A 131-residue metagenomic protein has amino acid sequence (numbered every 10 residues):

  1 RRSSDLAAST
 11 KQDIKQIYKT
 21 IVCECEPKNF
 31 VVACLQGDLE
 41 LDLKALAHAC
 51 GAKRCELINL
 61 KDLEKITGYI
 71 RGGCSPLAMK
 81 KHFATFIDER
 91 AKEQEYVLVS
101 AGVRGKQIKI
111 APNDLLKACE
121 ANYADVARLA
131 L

Functional and structural regions predicted by a protein language model:
R1-L131: Extended, low-hydrophobicity, polar/charged segments
